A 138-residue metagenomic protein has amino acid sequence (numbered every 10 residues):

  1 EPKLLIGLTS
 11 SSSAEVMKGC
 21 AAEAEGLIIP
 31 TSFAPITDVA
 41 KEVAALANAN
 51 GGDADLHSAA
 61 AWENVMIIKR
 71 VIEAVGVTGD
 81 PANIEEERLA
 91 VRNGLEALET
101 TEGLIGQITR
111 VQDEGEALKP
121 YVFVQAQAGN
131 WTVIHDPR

Functional and structural regions predicted by a protein language model:
E1-R138: Extracytosolic ligand-binding ectodomains
